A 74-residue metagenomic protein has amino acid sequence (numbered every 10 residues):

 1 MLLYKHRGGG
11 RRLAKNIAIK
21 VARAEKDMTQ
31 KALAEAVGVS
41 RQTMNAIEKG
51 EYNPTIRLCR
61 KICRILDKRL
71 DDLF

Functional and structural regions predicted by a protein language model:
L2-E25: A short, Lys/Arg-rich alpha-helix, primarily the initiator
A14-I17, D27-M28, N53-R57: Residue-level signal for the short linker/turn that defines the boundary of a DNA-recognition helix
A24, E35, R64: Alpha-helical residues within the helix-turn-helix
D27-A46: Short alpha-helical DNA-recognition segment
K49: Short, conserved catalytic or interaction motifs in soluble domains
R57-D72: DNA major-groove recognition helix of helix-turn-helix/homeodomain DNA-binding modules
